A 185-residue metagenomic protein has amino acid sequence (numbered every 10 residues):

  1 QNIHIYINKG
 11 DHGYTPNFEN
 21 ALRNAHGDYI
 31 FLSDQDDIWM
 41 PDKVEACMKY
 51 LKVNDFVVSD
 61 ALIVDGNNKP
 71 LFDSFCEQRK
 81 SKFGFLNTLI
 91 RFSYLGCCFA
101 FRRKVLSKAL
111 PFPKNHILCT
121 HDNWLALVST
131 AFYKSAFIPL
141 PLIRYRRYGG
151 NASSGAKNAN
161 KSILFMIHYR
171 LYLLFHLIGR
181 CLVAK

Functional and structural regions predicted by a protein language model:
Q1-Y6: Acidic donor-binding segment of Leloir-type glycosyltransferases
N8-A25: Glycine-rich, basic loop-to-helix element that forms the pyrophosphate-binding segment of sugar-nucleotide handling
R23, G84-A156: Conserved nucleotide-sugar donor-binding catalytic segment
I30: Short aromatic/hydrophobic "clamp" motif used to bind/position activated sugar donors
D34-I38, D60: The conserved acidic donor/metal-binding loop of glycosyltransferases
V44-L71: Conserved donor NDP-sugar-binding/catalytic core segment of glycosyltransferases
D65-G96: Acceptor/aglycone-binding surface of glycosyltransferases and processive sugar-polymer synthases
Q78-T88, R144-G149, S154-K185: Catalytic core of nucleotide-sugar-dependent glycosyltransferases
